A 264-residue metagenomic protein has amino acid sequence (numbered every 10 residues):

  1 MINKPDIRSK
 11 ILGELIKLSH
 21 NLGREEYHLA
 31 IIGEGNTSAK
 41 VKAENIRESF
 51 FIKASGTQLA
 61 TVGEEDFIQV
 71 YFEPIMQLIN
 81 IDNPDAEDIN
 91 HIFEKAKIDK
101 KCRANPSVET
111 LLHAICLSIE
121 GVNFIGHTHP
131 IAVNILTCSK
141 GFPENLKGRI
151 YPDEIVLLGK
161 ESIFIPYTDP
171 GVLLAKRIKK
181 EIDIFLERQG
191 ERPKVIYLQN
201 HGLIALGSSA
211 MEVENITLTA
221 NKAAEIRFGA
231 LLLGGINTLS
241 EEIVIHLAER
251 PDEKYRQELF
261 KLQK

Functional and structural regions predicted by a protein language model:
M1-K264: Glycine-rich flexible loops
